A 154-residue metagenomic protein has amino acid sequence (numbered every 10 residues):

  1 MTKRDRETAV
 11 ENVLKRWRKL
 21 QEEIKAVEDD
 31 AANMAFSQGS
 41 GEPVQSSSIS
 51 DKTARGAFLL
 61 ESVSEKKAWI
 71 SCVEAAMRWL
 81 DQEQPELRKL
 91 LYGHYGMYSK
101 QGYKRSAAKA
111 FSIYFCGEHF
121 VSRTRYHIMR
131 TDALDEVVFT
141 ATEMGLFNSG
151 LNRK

Functional and structural regions predicted by a protein language model:
M1-Q82, F139-K154: N-terminal interaction/assembly modules
V63, C116-H127: Short, charged/polar micro-motifs that form catalytic or ligand-binding hotspots
R78-W79, Y92-G96, M129-D132: Compact DNA/chromatin-associated regulatory and scaffold domains in nuclear/nucleoid proteins
D81-Q84, H119: Flexible interhelical turns and helix-capping residues at alpha-helix boundaries within structured domains
E83-K109: Short amphipathic alpha helix immediately N-terminal
R105-F120: DNA-recognition alpha helix
S122-M144: DNA major-groove recognition helices of helix-turn-helix
